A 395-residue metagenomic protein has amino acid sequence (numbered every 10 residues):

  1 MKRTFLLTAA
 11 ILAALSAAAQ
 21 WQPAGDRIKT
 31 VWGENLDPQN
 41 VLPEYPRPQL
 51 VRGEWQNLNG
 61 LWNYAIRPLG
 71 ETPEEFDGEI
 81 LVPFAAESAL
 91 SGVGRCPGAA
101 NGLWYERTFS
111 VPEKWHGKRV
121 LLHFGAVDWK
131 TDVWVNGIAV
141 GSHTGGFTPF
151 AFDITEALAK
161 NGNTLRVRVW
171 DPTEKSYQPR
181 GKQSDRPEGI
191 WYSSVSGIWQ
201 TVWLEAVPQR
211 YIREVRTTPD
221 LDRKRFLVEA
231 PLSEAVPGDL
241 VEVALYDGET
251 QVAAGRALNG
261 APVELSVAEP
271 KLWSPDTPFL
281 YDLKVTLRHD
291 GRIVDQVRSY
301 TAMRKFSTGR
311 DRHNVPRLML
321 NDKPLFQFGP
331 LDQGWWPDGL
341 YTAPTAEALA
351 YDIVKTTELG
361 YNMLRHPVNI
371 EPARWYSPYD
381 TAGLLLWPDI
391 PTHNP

Functional and structural regions predicted by a protein language model:
A10-A18: Hydrophobic h-region of N-terminal signal peptides that target proteins for export in Gram-negative bacteria
Q20-H123, P179-W191, V195-Q200, P208 (+1 more regions): Extended carbohydrate-recognition surfaces in non-catalytic/accessory domains of CAZymes and lectin-like proteins
W62, F109, G137, V202 (+4 more regions): Conserved, mostly hydrophobic/aromatic
A65-R67, R95-C96, A100-I212, A235 (+4 more regions): Accessory beta-strand-rich segments of carbohydrate-active enzymes
V133-V135, R225-A257, V263, L283-V285: Beta-strand-rich binding/interaction modules
F147-E156, E174-D185, G189-Y192, T308-P395: Active-site mouth of glycoside hydrolases
E205, Y300-F306: Short beta-strand edge segments in extracellular beta-sheet folds
A206-V236, R312-R317: Surface beta-strand/loop "capping" patches
